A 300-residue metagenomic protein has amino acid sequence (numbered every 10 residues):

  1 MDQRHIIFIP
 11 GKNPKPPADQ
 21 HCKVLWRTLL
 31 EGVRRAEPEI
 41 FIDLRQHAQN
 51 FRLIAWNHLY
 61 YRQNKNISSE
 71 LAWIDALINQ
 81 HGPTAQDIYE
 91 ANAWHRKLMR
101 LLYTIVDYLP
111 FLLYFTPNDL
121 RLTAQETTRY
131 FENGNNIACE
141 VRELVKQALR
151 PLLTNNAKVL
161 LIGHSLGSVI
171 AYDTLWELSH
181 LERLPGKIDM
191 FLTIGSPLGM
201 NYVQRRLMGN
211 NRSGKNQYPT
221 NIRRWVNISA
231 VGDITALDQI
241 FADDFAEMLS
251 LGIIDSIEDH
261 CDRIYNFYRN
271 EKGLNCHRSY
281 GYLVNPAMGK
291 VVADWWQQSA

Functional and structural regions predicted by a protein language model:
M1-W56, Y61-K65, V106-I162, S168-A300: Lipid deacylating catalytic domains
L53-H58, R62-D87: N-terminal accessory regions of S-adenosyl-L-methionine
A76-L112: Low-complexity, serine/threonine/proline-enriched polar segments
